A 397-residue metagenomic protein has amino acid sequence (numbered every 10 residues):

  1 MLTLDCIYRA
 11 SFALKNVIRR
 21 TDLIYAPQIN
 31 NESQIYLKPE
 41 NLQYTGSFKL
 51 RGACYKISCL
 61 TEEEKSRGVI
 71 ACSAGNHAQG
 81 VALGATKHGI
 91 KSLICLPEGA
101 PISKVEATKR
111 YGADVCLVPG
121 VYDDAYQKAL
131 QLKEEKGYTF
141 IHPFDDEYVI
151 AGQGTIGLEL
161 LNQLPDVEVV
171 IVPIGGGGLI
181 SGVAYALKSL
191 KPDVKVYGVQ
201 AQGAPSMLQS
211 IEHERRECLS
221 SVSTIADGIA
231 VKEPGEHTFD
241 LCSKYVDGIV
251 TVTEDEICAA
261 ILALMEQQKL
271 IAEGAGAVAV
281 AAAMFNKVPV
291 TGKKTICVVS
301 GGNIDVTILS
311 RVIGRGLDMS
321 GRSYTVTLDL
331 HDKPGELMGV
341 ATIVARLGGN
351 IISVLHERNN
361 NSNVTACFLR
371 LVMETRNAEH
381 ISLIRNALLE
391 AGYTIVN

Functional and structural regions predicted by a protein language model:
M1-N397: PLP-dependent amino-acid enzyme catalytic core
